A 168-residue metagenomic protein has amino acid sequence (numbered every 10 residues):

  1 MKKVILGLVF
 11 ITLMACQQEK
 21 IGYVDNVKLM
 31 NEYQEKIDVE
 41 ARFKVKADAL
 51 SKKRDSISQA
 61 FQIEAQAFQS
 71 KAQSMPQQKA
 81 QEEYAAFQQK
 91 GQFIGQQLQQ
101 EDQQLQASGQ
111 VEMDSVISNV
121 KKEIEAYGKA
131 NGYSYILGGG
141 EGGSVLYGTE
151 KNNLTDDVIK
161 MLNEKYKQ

Functional and structural regions predicted by a protein language model:
M1-V4: Positively charged n-region of N-terminal signal peptides that target proteins for export
L6, I21: Short glycine-rich loop/turn motifs that provide flexible caps or phosphate-binding loops at active sites
T12-A15: C-terminal motif of bacterial Sec signal peptides marking the signal peptidase cleavage site
Q17-K20, N26-Q168: Amphipathic, charged alpha-helical segments and their helix-to-coil junctions in extracytoplasmic/peripheral assemblies
